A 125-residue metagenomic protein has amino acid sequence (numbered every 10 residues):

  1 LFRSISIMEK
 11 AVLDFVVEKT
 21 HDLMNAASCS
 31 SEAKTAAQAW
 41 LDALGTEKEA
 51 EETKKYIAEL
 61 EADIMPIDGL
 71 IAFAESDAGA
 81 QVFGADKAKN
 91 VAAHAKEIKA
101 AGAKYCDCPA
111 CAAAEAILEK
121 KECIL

Functional and structural regions predicted by a protein language model:
I7, A11, G84-A88: Membrane-targeting and insertion segments and their boundary/processing signals
M8-D42: Short terminal alpha-helical segments
S30, K34, A50, K104-D107: Alpha-helix N-cap/helix-initiation sites
K34-V82: Aromatic-anchored, charged helix-turn/loop surface patch used as a conserved interaction hotspot
K87-L125: Amphipathic alpha-helical binding modules
